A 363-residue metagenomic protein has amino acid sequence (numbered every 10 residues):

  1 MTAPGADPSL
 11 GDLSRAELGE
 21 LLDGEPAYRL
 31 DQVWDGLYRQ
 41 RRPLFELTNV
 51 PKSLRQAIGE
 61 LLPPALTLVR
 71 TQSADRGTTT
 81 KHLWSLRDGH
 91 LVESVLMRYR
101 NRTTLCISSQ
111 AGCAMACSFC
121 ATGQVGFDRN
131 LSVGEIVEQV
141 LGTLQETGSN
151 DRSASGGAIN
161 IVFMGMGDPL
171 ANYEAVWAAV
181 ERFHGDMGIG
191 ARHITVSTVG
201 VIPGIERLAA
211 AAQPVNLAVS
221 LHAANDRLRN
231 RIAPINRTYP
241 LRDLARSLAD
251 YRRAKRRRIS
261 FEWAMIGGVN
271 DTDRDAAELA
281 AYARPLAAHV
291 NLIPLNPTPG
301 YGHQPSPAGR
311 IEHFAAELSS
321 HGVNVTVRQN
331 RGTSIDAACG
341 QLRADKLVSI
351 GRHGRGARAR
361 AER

Functional and structural regions predicted by a protein language model:
M1-V92, R98, R152, A249-R258 (+1 more regions): Auxiliary Fe-S-binding modules of radical SAM enzymes
S73-A74, S108-S109, S197, S220: Short linear Ser/Thr-Pro motifs
T80, V92, T103-C106, M115 (+1 more regions): Generic beta-strand structural signal
L96-M97, A175: Residue-level structural signal for beta-strand termini and adjacent loop
R98-G142, S149: Canonical Radical SAM [4Fe-4S] cluster-binding loop centered on the CxxxCxxC motif and its immediate flanking residues
L131, G200, A223, N330-S334: Short beta->alpha linker loops
L144-H321, V325-T326: Conserved AdoMet/S-adenosylmethionine-binding subsite of the radical SAM
